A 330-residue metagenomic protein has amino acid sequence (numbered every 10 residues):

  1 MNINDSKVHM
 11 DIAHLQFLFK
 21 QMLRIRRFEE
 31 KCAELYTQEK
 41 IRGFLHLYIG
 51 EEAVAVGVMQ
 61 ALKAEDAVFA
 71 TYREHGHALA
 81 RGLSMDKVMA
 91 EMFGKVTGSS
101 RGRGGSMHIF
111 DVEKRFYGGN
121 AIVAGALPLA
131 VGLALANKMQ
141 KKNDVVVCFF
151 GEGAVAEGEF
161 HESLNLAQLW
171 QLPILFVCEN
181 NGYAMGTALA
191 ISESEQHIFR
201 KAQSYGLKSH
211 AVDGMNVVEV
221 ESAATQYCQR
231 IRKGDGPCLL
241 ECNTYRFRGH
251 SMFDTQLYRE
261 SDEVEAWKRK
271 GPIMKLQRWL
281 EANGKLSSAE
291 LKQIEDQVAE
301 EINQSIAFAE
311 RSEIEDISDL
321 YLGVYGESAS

Functional and structural regions predicted by a protein language model:
M1-F17: Charged, compositionally biased N-terminal leader segments and the immediate start of the first structured element
I3, R230-S330: Glycine/aspartate-rich loop-and-adjacent alpha/beta segment that forms the canonical ThDP
K20-Y36: N-terminal glycine-rich anion-binding loops that anchor highly charged ligand groups
E30-A33, K40-W170, A188-S194, F199 (+1 more regions): Cofactor-binding active-site loop characterized by glycine-rich and histidine/acidic residues
G76, G182-M185, R246-R248: Short gly/pro/ser/thr-enriched loop/turn and capping motifs at secondary-structure boundaries
K138-K142, S194-Q226, R269-E295: Conserved thiamine diphosphate
W170-A190: A short, conserved beta-to-alpha structural element at the edge of catalytic cores that scaffolds binding
G182-T187, L207-V212, L257-E265, E290: Short beta-alpha connecting loops at secondary-structure transitions that line or flank enzyme active sites
